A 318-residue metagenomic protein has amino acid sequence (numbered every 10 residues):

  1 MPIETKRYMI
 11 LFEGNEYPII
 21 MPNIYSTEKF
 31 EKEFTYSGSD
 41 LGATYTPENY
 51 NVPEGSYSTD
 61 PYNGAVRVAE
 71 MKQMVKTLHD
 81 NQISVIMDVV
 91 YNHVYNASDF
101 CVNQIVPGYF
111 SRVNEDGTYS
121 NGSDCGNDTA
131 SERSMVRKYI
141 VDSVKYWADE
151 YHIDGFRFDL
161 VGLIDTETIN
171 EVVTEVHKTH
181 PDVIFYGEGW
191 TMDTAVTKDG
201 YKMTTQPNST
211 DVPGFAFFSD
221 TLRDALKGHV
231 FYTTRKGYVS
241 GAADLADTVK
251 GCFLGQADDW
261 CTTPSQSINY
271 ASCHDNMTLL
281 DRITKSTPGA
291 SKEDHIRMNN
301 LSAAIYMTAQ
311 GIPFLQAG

Functional and structural regions predicted by a protein language model:
I3-I10, G14-Y151, I169-H180, I184: Substrate-binding/active-site clefts of carbohydrate-active enzymes
P18-M21, F156, L315: Hydrophobic residues within beta-strands of alpha/beta enzymes
M21-Y25, V90, V161, E188-W190 (+2 more regions): Active-site-proximal beta-strand/loop segments in catalytic clefts of secreted hydrolases
N63, L160-V161, D294: Conserved aromatic-histidine-acidic binding/catalytic patches
I86, G155-V161: Short catalytic-loop micro-motif centered on adjacent basic/acidic residues
V161-E167: Acidic-and-aromatic substrate-binding clefts and catalytic sites of carbohydrate-active enzymes
V173-T174, K178, D182-A317: Conserved alpha/beta catalytic core and glycan-binding cleft of carbohydrate-active enzymes
